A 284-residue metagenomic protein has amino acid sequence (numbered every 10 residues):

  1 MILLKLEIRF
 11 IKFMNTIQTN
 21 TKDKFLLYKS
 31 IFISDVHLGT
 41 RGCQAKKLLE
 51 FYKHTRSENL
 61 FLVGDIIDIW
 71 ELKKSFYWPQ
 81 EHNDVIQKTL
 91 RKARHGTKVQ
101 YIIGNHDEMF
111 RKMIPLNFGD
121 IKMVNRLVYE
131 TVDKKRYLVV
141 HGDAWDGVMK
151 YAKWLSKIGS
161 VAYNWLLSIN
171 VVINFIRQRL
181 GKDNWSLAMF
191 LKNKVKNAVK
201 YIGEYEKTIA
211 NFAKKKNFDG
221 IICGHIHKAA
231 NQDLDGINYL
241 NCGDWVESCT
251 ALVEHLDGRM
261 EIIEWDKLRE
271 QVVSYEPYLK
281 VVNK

Functional and structural regions predicted by a protein language model:
M1-F13: N-terminal amphipathic/basic-hydrophobic helices that include classical n-h-c signal peptides and signal-anchor
N15-G42, N174-V195, Y278: Mobile, glycine- and charge-enriched loop segments and immediately flanking short secondary-structure elements within
D23-K29, T40-T131: Core catalytic region of metal-dependent phosphoesterases/phosphodiesterases, especially metallo-beta-lactamase-like
K24-S30, Y129-L138, D233-N238: Beta-strand-turn-beta hairpins that frame and shape the catalytic cleft of phosphate-ester-processing enzymes
I33-S34, F61-G64, Q100-N105, V139-V140 (+2 more regions): Active-site neighborhood of phospho(di)ester-bond hydrolases with catalytic His/Asp-centered motifs
G119-N125, D143, V148-K157, V199 (+1 more regions): Conserved beta-sheet core of the metallophosphoesterase superfamily
G142-Y205: Active-site-proximal loop/helix segment associated with metal-binding centers of metalloenzymes
V272-K284: C-terminal regulatory/interaction regions
